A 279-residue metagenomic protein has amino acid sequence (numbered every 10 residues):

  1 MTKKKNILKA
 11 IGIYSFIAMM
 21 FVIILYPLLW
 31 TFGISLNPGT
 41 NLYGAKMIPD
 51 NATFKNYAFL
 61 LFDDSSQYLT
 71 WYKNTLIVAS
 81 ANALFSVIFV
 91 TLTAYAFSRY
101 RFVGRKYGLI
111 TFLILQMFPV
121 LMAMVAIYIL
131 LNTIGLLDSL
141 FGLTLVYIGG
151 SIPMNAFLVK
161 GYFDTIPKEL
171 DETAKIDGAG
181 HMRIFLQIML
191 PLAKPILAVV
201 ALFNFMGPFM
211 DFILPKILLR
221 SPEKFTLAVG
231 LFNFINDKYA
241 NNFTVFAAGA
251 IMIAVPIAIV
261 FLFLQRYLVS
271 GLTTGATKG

Functional and structural regions predicted by a protein language model:
T2-G279: A structural signal for multi-pass alpha-helical bundles of membrane permease subunits that mediate small-molecule
